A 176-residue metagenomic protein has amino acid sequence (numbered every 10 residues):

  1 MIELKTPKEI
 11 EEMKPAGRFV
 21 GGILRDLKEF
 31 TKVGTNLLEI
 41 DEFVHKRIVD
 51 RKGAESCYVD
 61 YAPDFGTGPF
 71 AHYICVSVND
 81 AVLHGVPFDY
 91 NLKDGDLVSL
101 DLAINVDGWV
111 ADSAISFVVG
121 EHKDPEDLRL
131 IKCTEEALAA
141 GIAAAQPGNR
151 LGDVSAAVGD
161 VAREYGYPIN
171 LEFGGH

Functional and structural regions predicted by a protein language model:
M1-H176: Active-site neighborhoods and metal-handling regions in enzymes and metal-associated proteins
